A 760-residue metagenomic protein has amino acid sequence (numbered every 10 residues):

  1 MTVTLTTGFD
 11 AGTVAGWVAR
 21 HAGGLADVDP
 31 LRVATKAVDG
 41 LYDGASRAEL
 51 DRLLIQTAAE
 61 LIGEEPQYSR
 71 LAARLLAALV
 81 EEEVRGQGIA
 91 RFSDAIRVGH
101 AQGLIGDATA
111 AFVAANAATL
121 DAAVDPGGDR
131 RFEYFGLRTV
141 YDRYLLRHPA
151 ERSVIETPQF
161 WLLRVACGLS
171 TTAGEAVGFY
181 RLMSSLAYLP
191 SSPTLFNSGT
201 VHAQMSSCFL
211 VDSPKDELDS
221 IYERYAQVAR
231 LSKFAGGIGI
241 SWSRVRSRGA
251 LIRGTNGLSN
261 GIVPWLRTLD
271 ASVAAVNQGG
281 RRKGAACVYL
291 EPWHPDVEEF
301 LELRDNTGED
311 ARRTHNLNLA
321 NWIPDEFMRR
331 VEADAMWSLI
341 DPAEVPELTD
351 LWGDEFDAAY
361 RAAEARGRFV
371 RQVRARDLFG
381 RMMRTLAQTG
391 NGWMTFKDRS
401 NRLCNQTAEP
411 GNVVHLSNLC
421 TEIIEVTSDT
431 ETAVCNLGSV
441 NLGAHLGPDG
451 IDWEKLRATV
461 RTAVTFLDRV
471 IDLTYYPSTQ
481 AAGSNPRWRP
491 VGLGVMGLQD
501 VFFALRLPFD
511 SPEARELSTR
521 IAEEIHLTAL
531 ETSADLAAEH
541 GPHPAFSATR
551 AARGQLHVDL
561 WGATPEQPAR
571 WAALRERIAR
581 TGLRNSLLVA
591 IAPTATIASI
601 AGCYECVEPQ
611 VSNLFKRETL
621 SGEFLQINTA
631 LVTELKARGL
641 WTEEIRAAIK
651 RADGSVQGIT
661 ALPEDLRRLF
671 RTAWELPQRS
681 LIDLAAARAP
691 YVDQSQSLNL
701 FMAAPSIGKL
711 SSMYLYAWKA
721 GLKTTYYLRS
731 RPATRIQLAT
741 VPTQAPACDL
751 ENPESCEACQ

Functional and structural regions predicted by a protein language model:
M1-S153: Often metal-dependent polyanion-binding catalytic scaffolds in large enzymes
A45-S46, E60, F132-L146, A187-S198 (+5 more regions): Core structural elements
Y68-Q102, I323-P324, S400-S428, A433 (+7 more regions): Terminal amphipathic helices with adjacent charged low-complexity linkers/tails
Q87-A173, V245, G254-T268, G279-G284 (+3 more regions): Conserved, charged catalytic cores of large soluble enzymes
F112, N116-T139, T421-V426, L467-D472 (+3 more regions): Catalytic alpha/beta core of large soluble enzyme barrels
L146, V165-G254, L258, I262-W265 (+6 more regions): Function-dense linear segments that define catalytic or interfacial modules in macromolecule-processing proteins
Y225, T459-A482, P486, P490 (+5 more regions): Internal maturation/activation junctions in enzymes
P746-Q760: Short acidic, low-complexity intrinsically disordered linear motifs used for protein-protein interactions
